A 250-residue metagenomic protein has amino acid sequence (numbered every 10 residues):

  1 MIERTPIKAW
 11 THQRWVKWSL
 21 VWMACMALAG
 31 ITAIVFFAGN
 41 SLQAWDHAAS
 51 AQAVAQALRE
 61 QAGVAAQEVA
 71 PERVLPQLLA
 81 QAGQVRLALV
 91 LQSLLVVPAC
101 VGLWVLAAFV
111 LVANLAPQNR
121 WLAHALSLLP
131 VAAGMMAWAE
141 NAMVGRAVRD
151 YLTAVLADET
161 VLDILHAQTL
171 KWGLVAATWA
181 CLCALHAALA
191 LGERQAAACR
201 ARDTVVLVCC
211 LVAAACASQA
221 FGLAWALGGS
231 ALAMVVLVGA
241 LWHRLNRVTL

Functional and structural regions predicted by a protein language model:
H12-A49: N-terminal signal-anchor transmembrane alpha helix
S19-W22, L111-M135: Interfacial segments of alpha-helical transmembrane regions
V35-L87: Extracytosolic (periplasmic/ER-lumenal) interhelical loops and adjacent juxtamembrane/interface segments of multi-pass
A82-L91, A157-G173: Short aromatic-rich membrane-water interface segments that cap or initiate transmembrane helices in multi-pass membrane
A88-V110, A177-L182: Hydrophobic alpha-helical transmembrane segments
E140-V144, L165-L189: Alpha-helical transmembrane segments of helical membrane proteins, especially in multi-pass transport, channel
C183-V208: Membrane-helix boundary/juxtamembrane motif in polytopic membrane proteins
V208-L250: C-terminal transmembrane-bundle signature of multipass membrane proteins, characterized by strong activation on
